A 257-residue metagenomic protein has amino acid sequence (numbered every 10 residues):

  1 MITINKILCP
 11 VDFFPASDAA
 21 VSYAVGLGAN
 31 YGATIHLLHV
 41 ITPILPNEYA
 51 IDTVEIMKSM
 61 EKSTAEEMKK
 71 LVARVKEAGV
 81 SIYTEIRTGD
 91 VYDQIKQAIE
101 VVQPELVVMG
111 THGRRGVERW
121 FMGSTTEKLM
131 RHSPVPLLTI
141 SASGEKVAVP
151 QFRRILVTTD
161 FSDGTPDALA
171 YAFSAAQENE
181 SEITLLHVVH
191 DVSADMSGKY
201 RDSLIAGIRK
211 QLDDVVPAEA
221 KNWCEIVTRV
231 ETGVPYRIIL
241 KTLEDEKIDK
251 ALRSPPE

Functional and structural regions predicted by a protein language model:
M1-I2, Y23, E55, A73-V107 (+1 more regions): Structural beta-alpha unit
I2-V54, K58, R153-D202, E219-V227: Small/aliphatic-rich secondary-structure junction motif
T3, A19-G26, N30, I95-K146 (+1 more regions): Gly/Ser-rich helix-loop-strand patches that form or flank binding pockets for ribonucleotide-derived cofactors
A20-Y23, E67, Q94, A168-Y171 (+2 more regions): Well-ordered alpha-helical segments embedded in enzymatic catalytic cores
V21, V54-K69, D202-D213: Short, surface-exposed alpha-helical segments at coil->helix boundaries
L38-V40, E85-G89, I140, L186-V188 (+1 more regions): Conserved beta-strand termini and adjacent loop/short-helix elements that scaffold enzyme active sites in alpha/beta
